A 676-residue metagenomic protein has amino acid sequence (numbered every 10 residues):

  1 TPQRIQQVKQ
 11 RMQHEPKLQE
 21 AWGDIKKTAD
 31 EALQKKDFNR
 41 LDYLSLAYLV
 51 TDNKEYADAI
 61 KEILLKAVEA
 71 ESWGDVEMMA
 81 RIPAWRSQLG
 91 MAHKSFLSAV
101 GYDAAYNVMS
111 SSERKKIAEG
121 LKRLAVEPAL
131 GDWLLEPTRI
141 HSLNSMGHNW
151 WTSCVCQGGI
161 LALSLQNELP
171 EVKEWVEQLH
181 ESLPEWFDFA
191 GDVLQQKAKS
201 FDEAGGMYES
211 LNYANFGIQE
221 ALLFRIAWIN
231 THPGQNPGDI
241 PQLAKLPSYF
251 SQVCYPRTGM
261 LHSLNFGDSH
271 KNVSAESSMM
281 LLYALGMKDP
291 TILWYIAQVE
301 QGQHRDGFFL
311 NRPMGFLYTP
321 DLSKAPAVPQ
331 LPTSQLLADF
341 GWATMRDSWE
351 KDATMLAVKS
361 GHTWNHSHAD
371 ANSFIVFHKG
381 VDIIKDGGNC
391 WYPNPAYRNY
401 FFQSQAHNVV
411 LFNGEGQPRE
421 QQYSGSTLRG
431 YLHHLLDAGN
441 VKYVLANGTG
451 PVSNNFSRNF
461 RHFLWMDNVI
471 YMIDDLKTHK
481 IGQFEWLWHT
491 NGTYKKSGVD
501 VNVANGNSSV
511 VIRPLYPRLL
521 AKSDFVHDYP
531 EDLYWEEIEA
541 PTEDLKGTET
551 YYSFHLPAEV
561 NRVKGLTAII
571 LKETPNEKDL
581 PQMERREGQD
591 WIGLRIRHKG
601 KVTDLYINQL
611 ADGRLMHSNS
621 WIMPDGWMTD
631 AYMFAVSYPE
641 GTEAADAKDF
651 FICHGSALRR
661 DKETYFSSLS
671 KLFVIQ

Functional and structural regions predicted by a protein language model:
I5-K9, Q13, K17-S248: Aromatic-lined, polymer-binding surfaces characteristic of secreted/periplasmic polysaccharide-degrading enzymes
W133, G147, W151, L322 (+2 more regions): Flexible, surface-exposed loop/gating regions in the mature catalytic domains of secreted/periplasmic hydrolases
T138-H141, L165, Y208, N212-I383 (+6 more regions): Carbohydrate-active enzyme catalytic cores, enriched for enzymes that act on polyanionic acidic polysaccharides
N149, S153-C156, D339-W342, A371-S373 (+1 more regions): Short glycine-rich loop/turn motifs
I384-N389: Catalytic Cys-His active-site segments of thiol-dependent hydrolases/isopeptidases
C390-Q676: CBM-like, beta-strand-rich accessory domains located in the C-terminal region of large, secreted polysaccharide-active
